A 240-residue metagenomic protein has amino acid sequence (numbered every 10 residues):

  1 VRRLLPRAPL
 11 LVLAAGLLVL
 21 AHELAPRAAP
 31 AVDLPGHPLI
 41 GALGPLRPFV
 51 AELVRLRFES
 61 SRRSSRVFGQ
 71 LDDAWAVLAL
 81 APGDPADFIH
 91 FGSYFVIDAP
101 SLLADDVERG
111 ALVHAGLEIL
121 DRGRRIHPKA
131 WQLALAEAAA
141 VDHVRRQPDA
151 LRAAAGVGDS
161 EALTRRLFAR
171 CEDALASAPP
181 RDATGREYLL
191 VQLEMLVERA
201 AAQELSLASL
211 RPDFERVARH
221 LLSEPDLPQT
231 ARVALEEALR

Functional and structural regions predicted by a protein language model:
V1-V54, A76, V233, E237: Extreme N-terminal leader/anchor segments
A29-L78, G83-A86, H90-K129, L135-H220: Short coil/linker segments at helix-helix boundaries
S209-R240: A cross-kingdom marker for long, charged
